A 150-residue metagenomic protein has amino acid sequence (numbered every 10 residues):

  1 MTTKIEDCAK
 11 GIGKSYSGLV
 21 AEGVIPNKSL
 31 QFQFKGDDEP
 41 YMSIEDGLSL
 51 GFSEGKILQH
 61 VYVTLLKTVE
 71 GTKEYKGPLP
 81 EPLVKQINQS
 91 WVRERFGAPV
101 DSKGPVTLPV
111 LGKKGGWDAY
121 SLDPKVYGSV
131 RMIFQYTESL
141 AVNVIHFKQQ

Functional and structural regions predicted by a protein language model:
T3, E70-L83: Terminal, regulation- and interaction-focused segments at domain boundaries
T3-L58, L83-Q150: A cross-family detector of function-defining hotspots
V63-G71: Extended intrinsically disordered, low-complexity coil regions enriched in Ser, Thr, Gly, Ala and often Pro
